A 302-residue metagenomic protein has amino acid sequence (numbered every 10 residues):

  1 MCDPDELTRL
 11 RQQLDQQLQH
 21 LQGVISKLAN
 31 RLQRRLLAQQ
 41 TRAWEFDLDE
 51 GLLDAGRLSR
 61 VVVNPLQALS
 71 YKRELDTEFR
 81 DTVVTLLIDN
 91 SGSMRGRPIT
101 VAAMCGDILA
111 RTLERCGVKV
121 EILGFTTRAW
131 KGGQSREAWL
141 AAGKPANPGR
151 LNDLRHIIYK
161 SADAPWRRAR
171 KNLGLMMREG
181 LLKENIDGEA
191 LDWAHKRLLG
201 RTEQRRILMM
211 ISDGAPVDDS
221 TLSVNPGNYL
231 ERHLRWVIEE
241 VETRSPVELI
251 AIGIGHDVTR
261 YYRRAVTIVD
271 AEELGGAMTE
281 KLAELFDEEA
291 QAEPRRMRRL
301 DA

Functional and structural regions predicted by a protein language model:
M1-A302: Acidic, glycine-rich A-domain
